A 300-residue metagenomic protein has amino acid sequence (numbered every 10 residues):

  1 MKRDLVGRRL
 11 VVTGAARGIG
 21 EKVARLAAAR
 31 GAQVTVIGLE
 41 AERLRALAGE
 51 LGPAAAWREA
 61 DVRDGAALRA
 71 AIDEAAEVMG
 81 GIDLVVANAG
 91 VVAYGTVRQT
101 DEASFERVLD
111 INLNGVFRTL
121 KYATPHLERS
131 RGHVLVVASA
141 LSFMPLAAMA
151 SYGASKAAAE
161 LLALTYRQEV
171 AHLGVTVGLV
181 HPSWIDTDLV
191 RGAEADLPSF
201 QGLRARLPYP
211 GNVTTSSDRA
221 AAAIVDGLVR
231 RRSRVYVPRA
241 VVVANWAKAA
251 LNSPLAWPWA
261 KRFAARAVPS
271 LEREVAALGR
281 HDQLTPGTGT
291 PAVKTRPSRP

Functional and structural regions predicted by a protein language model:
A16-R17: Conserved glycine-rich cofactor-binding loop
R30-A46: Conserved glycine-rich Rossmann-like NAD(P)H-binding loop of the short-chain dehydrogenase/reductase
A60-A70, E102: The beta1-alpha1 cofactor-binding region of Rossmann-like NAD(H)/NADP(H)-dependent oxidoreductases
T96-V97, D101-L109: Substrate-binding pocket helix/loop in short-chain dehydrogenase/reductase
L120, S155-A158: Active-site helix of classical SDR
S139: Residue(s) in the substrate-gating loop at a strand-loop-helix junction that position the organic substrate next
H172-R239: SDR active-site lid
